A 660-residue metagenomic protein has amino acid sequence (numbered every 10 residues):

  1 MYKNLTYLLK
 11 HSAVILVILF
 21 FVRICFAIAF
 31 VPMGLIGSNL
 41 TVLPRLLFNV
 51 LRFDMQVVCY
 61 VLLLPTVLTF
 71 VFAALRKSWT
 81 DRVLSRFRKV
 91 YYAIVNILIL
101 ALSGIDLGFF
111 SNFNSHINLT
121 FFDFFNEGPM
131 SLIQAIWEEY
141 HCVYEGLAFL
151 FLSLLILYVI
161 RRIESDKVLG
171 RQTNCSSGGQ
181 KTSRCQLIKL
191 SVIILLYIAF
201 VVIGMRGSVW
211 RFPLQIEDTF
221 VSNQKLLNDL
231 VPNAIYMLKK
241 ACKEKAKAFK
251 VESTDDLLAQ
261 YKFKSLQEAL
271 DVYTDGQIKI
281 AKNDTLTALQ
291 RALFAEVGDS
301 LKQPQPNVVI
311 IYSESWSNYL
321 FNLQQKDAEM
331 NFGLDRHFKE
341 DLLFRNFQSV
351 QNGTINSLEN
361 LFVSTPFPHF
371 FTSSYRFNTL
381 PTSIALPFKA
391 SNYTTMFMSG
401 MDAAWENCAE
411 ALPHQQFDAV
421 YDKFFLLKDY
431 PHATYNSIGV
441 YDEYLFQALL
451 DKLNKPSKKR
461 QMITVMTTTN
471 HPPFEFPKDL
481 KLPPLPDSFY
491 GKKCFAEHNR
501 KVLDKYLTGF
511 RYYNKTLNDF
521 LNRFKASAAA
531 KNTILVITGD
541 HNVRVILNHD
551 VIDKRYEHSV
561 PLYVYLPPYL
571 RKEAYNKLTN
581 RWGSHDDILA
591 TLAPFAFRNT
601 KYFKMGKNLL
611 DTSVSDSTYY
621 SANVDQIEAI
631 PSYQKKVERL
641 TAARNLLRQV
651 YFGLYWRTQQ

Functional and structural regions predicted by a protein language model:
Y2-E252: Transmembrane and membrane-interface helices of multi-pass, inner-membrane envelope-modifying transferases
I18, P129-M130, P232-I235, V251 (+6 more regions): Alpha-helix initiation and N-capping motif
V50, D54, A135, Y158 (+9 more regions): Residues that form generic nucleotide/phosphate-binding pockets
R82-V83, R171, I216, F249-Q260 (+2 more regions): Short alpha-helical "patches" and their helix-cap loops
I163-E164, L169, A269-Y273, V637: Extended hydrophobic/Leu-rich segments
Q224-L227, V231-V297, P304-Q305, K339 (+1 more regions): The feature marks either
T274-Q660: Solvent-exposed soluble domains appended to multi-pass membrane proteins
